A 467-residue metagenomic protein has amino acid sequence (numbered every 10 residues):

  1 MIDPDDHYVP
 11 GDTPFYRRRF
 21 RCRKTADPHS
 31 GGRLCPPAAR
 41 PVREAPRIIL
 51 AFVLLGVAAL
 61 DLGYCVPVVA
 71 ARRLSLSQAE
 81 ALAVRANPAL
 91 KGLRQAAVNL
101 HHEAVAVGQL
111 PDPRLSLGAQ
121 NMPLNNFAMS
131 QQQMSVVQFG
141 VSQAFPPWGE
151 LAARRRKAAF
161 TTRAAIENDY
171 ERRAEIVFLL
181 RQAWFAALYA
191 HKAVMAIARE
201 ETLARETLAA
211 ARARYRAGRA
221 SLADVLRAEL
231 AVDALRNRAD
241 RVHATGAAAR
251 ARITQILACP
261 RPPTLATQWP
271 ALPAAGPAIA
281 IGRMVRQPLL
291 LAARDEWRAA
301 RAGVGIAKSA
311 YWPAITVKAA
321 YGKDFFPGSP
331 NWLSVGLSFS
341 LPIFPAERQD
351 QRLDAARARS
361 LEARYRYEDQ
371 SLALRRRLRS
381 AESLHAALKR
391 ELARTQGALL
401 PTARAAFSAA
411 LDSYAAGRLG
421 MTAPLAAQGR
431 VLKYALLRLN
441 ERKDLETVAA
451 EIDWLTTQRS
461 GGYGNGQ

Functional and structural regions predicted by a protein language model:
Y8, D12, R40-E44, I48-R85 (+3 more regions): Terminal intrinsically disordered/low-complexity segments used for targeting and assembly
L74, D169-R286, A381-L388, L392 (+3 more regions): Periplasmic alpha-helical coiled-coil/stalk elements that build and connect Gram-negative outer-membrane
Q78-V84, K157, D224-V225, E229 (+3 more regions): Amphipathic alpha-helical coiled-coil scaffold segments and their short linker/junction regions
A81-K91, V98-P113, A128-S130, F139-K157 (+8 more regions): A glycine-/polar-enriched beta->alpha junction
L115-N121, V317-K323: Transmembrane beta-barrel strands of outer-membrane/channel proteins
Q133-V137, S329-L333: Residues that define the transmembrane beta-barrel architecture of outer-membrane proteins
A234-C259, T402-G461: Short segments within alpha-helical structural elements
